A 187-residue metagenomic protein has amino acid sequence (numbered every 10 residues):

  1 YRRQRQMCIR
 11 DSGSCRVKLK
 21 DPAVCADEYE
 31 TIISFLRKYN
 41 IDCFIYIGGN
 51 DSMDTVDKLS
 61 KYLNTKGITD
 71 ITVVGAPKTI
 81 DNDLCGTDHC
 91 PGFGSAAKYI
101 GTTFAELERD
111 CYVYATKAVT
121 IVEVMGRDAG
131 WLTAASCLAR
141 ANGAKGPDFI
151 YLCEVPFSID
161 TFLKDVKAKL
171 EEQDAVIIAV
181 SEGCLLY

Functional and structural regions predicted by a protein language model:
Y1-I9, Y187: Single conserved hydrophobic/aromatic residue that forms the stacking wall/gate of nucleotide- or nucleobase-binding
Q6, G75-T79, S95-G101: Catalytic or ion-translocation cores adjacent to nucleophile or general acid/base/metal-coordination motifs in diverse
Q6, R10-E30: Phosphate/nucleotide-donor binding subsite
R10-K18, K78-D88, A115-A118: Gly-rich Lys/Arg/Thr-decorated short loops/hinges at beta-loop-alpha junctions or inter-strand turns that position
E28-Y39: Short, well-structured alpha-helical segments in soluble
F35, Y46-G48, D54-K66, D70 (+1 more regions): Accessory alpha-helical/coil subdomains and C-terminal extensions that flank or cap enzyme catalytic cores
D42: Short acidic/polar active-site loop segments enriched in Thr and Asp
